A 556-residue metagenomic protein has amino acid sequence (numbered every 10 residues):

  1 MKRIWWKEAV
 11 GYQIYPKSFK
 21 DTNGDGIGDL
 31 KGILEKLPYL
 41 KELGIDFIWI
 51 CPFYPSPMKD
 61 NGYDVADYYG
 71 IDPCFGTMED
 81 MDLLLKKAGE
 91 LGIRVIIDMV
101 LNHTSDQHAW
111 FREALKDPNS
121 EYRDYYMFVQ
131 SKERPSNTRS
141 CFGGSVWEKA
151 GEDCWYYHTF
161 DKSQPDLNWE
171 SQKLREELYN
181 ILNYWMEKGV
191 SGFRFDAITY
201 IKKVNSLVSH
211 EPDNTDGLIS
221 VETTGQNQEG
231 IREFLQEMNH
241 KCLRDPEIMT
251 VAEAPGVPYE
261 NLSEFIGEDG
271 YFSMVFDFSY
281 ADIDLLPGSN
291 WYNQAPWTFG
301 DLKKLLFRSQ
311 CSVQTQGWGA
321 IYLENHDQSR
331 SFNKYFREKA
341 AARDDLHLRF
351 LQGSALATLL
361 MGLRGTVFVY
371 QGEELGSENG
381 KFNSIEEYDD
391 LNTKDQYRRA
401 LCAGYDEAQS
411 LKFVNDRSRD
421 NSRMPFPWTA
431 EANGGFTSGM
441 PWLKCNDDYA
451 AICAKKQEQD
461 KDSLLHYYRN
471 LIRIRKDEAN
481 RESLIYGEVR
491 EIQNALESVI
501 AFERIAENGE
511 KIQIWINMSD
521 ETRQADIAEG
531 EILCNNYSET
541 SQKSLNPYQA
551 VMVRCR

Functional and structural regions predicted by a protein language model:
M1-E529, C534-R556: Active-site and adjacent substrate-binding regions of carbohydrate-active enzymes
